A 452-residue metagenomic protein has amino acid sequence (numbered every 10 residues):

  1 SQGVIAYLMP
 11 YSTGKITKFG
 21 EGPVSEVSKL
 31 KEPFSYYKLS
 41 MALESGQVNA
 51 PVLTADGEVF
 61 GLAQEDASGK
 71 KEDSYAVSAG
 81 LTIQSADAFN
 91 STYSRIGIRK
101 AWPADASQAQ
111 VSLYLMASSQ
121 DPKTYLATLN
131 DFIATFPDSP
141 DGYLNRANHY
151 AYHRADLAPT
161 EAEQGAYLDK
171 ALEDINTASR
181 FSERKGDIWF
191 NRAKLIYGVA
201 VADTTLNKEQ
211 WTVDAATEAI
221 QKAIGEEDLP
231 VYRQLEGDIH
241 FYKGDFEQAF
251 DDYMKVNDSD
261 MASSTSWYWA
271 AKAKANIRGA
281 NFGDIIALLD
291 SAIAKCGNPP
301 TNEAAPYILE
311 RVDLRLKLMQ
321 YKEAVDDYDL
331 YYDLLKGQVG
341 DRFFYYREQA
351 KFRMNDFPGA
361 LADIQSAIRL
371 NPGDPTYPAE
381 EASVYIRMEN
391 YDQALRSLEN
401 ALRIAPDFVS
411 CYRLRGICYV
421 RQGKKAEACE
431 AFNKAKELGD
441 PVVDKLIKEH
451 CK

Functional and structural regions predicted by a protein language model:
S1-Y36, L43-V48, A63-S74: Flexible, gly/ser-rich surface segments that form the specificity/activation loops bordering the active-site cleft
L62-D131: C-terminal cap/linker of serine protease catalytic domains
T135, F181, G225-E226, S259-D260 (+5 more regions): Structural marker of alpha-solenoid helical repeat scaffolds
N145, N191, L235, W269 (+5 more regions): Canonical tetratricopeptide repeat
N148, Y152-A155, K194, V201 (+6 more regions): Residue-level recognition of tetratricopeptide repeat
Y152-D156, G198-V199, Y242, N276-R278 (+4 more regions): Register position in tetratricopeptide repeats
R353, I417-K452: Terminal, low-structured helical/coil segments at or just beyond the last alpha-helical repeat
